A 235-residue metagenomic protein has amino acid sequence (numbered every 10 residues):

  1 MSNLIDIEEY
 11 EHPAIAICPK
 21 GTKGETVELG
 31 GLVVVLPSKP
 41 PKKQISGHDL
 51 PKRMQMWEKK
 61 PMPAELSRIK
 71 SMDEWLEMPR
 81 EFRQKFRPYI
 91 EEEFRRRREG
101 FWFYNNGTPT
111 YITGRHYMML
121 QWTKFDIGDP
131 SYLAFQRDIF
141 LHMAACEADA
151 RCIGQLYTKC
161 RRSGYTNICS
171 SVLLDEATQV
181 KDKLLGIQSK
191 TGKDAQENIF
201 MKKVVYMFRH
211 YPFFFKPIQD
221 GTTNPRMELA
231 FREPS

Functional and structural regions predicted by a protein language model:
S2-S235: Phosphate/NTP-binding elements of NTP-utilizing enzymes
